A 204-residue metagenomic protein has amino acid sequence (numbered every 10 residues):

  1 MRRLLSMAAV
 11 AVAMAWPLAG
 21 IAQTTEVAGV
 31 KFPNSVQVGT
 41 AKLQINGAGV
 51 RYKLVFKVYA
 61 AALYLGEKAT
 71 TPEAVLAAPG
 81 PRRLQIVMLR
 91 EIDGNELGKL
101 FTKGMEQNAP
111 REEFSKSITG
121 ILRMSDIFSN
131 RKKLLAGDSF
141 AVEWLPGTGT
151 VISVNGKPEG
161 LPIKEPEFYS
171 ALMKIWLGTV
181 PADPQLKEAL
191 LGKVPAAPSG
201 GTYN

Functional and structural regions predicted by a protein language model:
M1-A8: Bacterial N-terminal signal peptides that target proteins for export
P17-A19: N-terminal signal peptide c-region/cleavage motif recognized by signal peptidases
Q23-A78: N-terminal secretory signal peptides
V36, V151-S153: Short aromatic-centered micro-motifs
A69-G147: Mid-length scaffold segments of soluble, non-membrane domains
V154-P158: Short strand-turn-strand beta-turns centered on an Asx-Gly dipeptide
L161-L186: Flexible glycine-rich active-site/ligand-binding loops centered on an Asp-His dyad
P184-N204: Cysteine/selenocysteine-centered motifs that mediate thiol-based redox chemistry or coordinate metal-sulfur cofactors
